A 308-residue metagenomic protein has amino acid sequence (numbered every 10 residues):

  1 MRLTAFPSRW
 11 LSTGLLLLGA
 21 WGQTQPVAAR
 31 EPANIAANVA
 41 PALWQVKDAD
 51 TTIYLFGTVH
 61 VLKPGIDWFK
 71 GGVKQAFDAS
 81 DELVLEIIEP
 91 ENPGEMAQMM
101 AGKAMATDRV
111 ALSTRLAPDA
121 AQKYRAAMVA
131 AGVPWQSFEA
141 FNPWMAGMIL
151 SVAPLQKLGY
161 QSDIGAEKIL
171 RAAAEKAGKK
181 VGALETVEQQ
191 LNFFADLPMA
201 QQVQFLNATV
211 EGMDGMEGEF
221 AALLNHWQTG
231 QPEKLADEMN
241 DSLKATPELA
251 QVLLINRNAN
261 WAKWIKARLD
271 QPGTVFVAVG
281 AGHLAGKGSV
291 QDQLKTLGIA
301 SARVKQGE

Functional and structural regions predicted by a protein language model:
R2-S12: Bacterial N-terminal signal peptides that target proteins for export
P7, T24, Q156-G159: Compositionally biased, intrinsically disordered low-complexity regions
S12-Q23: Bacterial N-terminal signal peptides
W21-E31: Signal peptide processing junction and immediate N-terminal pro/mature segment of secreted/exported proteins
R30-I35, A40-L253: Structured, acidic catalytic/metal-binding patches in enzyme active sites
P247-E308: A cross-kingdom marker for long, charged
